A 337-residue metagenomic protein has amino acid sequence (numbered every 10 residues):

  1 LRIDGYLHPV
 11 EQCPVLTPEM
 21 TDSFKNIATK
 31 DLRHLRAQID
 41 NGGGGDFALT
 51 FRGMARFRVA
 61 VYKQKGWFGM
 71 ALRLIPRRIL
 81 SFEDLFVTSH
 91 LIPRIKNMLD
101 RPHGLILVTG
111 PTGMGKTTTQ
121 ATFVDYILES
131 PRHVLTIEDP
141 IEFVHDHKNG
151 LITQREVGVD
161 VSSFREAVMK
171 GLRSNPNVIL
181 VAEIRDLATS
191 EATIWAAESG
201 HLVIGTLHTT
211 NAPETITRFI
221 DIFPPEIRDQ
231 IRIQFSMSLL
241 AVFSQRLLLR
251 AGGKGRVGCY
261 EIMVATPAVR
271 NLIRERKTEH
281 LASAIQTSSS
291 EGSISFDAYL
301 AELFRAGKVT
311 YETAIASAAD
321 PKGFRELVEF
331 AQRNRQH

Functional and structural regions predicted by a protein language model:
L1-H337: Short, flexible helix-loop junctions that flank or precede catalytic/ligand sites
